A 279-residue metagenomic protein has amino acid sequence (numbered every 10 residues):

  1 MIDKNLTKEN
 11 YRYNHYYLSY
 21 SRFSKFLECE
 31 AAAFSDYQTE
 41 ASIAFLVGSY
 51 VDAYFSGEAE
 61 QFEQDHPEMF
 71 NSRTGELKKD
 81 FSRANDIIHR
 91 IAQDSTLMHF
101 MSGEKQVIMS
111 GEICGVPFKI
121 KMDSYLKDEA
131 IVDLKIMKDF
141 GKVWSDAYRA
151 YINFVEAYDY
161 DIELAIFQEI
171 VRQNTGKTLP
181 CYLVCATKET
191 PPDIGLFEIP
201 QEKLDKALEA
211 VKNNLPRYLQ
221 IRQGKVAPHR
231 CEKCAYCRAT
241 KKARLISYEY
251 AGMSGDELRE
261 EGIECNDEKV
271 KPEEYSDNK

Functional and structural regions predicted by a protein language model:
M1-K121, E232-A235, A251: Metal-dependent nuclease catalytic cores that hydrolyze phosphodiester bonds in DNA/RNA, characterized by
Q38-E40, S72-E76, S145-Y158, P200-E202: Short histidine-centered catalytic/ligand-binding loop motif
F55-A59, I136-D139, R172-T175, L219: Hydrophobic/aromatic-lined pockets within catalytic cores
D65, G141-S145, T178-C185: Short acidic alpha-helical/loop segments enriched in Asp/Glu that coordinate divalent cations
L97-M101, L126-D133, V171-L179: Secondary-structure boundary elements
G115-K119, L126-E129, T178, E189-P192: Coil-to-beta-strand transition motifs
I120-A150: Conserved catalytic cores of phosphodiester-cleaving nucleases, focusing on short active-site segments
F154-D161, I166-K279: Metal-dependent nuclease catalytic regions and adjoining charged, substrate-binding loops involved in nucleic-acid end
